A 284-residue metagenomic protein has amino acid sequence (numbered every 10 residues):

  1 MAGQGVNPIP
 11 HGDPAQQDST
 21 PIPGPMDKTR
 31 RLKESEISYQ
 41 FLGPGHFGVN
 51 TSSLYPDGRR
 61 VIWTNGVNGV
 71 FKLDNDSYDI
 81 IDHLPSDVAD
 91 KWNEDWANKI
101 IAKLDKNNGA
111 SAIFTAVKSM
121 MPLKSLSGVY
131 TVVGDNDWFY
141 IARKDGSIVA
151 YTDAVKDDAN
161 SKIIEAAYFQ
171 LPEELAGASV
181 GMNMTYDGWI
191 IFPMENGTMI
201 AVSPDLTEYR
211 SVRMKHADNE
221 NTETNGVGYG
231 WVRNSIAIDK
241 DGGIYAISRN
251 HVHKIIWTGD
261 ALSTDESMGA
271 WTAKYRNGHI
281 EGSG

Functional and structural regions predicted by a protein language model:
M1-G48, D57, G69-L126, S147-A178 (+2 more regions): Extracytoplasmic/lumenal domain signature
T51-L54, V61-I62: Short secondary-structure boundary/capping segments within folded domains
S52, T131-V132, M182, I236: Hydrophobic core register within WD40 beta-propeller blades
I62-T64, Y140-I141, F192, A246 (+1 more regions): Residue position within the beta-strands of beta-propeller blades
Y130-T131, N136-V149: Acidic, Gly/Ser/Thr-rich repeat motifs that build Ca2+-stabilized beta-propeller blades
